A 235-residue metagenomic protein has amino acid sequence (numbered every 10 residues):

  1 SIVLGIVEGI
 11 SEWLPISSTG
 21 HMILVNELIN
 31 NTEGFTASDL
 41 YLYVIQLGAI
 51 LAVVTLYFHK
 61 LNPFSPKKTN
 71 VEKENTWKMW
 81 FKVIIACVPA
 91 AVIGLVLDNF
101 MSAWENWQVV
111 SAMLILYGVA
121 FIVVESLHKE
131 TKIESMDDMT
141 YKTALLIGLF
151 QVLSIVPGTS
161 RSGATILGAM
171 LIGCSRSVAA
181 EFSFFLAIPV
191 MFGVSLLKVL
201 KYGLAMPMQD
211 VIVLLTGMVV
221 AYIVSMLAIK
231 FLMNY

Functional and structural regions predicted by a protein language model:
S1-Y235: Multi-pass membrane proteins that catalyze or facilitate reactions on polyprenyl-/lipid-phosphate substrates and their
